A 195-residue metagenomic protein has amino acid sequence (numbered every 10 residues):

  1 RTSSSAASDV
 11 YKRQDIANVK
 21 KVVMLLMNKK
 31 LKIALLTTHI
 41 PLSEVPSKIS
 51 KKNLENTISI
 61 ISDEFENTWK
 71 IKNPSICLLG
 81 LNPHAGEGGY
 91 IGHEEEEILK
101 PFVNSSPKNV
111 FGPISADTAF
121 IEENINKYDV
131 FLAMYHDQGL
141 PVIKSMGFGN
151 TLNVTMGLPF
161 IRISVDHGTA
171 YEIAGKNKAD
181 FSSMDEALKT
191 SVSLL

Functional and structural regions predicted by a protein language model:
R1-A7, Y11: Single conserved hydrophobic/aromatic residue that forms the stacking wall/gate of nucleotide- or nucleobase-binding
S8-D9, I91-E94, S145-G149: Short, glycine/charged-enriched secondary-structure capping and boundary segments
D9-K12, N18-N56, A170-L195: Short, glycine-/small-residue-rich phosphate/pyrophosphate-handling segment
D15-V19, M24-K29, T68-I71, E123-N126 (+2 more regions): Solvent-exposed alpha-helices and their adjacent loops that cap or buttress functional pockets in soluble metabolic
A17, S62-W69, V192-L195: Structural signal for hydrophobic packing residues in well-ordered secondary-structure cores of soluble enzyme domains
L26-N28, T37-H39, L79-N82, A133-Y135 (+2 more regions): Short beta-strand segments
L35-P113: Glycine-rich phosphate/diphosphate-binding loop of Rossmann-like nucleotide-binding domains
F102-L195: Glycine-rich phosphate/nucleotide-binding loop
